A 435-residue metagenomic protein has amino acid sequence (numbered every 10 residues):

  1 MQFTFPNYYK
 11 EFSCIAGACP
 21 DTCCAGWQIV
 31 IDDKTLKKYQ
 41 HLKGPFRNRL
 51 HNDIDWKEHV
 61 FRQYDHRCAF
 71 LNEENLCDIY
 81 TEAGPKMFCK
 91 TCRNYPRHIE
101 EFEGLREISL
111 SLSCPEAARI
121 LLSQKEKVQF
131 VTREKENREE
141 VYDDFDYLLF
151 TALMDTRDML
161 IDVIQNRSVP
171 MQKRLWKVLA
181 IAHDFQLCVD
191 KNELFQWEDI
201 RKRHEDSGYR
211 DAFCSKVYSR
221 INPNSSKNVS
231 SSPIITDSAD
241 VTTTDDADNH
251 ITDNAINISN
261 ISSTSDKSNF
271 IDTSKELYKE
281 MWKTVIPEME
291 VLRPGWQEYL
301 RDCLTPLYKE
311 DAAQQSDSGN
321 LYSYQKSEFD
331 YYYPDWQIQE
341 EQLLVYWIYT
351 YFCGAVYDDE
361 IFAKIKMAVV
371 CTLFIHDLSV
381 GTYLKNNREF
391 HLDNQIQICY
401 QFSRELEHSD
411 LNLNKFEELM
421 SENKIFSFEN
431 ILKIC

Functional and structural regions predicted by a protein language model:
M1-F46: General N-terminal leader/first-domain-start detector
T4-F5, E73, A355-D358: Short linear interaction motifs
F12-I29, D65-H98, S111-A118: Local cysteine-cluster metal-coordination motifs and their immediate loop/turn environment, predominantly Fe-S cluster
C14, E82, D146, F150 (+1 more regions): Short, charged/polar micro-motifs that form catalytic or ligand-binding hotspots
W27, I31-H66, L71-E74: Membrane helical hairpin/interfacial module
A83-L179, H183-D184: Internal, well-ordered alpha/beta segment that forms a basic, Gly-enriched binding/recognition surface
M171-A239, D245, D253-C435: Hydrophobic, aromatic-lined core segments that form the binding pocket/scaffold for planar heteroaromatic ligands
